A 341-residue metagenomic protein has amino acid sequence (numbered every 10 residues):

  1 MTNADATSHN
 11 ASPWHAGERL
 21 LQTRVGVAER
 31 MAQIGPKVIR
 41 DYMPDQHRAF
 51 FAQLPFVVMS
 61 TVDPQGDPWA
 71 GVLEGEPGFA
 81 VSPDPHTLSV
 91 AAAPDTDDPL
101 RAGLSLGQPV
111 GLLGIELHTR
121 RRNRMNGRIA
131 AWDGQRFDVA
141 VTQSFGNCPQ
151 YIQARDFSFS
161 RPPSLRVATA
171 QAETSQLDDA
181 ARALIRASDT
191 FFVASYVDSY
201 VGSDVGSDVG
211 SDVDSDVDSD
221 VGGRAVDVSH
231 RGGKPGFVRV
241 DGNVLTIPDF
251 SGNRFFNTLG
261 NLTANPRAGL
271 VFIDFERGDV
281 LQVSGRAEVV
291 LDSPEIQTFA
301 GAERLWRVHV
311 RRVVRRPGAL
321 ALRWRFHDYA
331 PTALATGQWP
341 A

Functional and structural regions predicted by a protein language model:
M1-A341: Binding-site signature for planar aromatic cofactors or substrates
